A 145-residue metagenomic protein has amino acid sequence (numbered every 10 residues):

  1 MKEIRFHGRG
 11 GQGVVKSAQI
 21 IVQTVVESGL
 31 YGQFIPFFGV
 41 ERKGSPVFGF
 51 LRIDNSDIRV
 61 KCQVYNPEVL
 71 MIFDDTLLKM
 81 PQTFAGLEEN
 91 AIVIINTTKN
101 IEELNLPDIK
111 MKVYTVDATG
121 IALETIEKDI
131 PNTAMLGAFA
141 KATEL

Functional and structural regions predicted by a protein language model:
M1-L145: Active-site cofactor/cluster-binding pocket
